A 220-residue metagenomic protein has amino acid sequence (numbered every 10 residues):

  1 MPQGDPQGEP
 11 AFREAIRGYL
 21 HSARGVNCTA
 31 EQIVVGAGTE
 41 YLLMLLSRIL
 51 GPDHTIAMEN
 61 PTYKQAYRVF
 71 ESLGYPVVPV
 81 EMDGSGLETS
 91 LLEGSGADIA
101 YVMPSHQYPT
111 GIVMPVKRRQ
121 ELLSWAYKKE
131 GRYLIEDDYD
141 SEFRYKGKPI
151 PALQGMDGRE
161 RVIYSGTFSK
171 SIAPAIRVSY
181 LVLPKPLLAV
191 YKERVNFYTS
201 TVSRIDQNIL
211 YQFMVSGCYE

Functional and structural regions predicted by a protein language model:
P2-G131, E142, K148-M156, E160: Conserved core of the PLP fold type I
G8, Y145, T201-I205: A generic short alpha-helical patch detector that favors 3-5-residue windows in or near N-terminal regions
K64-V69, A97, Y133-L134, R144 (+4 more regions): A generic "structured core" feature
D137-D138: Walker B catalytic acidic pair
Y145-K148, A175-R177: Short aromatic-enriched loop/helix-cap "lid" or pocket-rim segments at secondary-structure transitions that line
I163-E220: PLP-dependent aminotransferase class I/II
